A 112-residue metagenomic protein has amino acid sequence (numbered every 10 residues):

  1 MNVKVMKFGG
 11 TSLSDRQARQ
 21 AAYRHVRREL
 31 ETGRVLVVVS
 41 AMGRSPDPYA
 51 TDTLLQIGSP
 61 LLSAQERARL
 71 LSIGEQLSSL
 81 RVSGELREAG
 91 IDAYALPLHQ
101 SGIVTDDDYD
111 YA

Functional and structural regions predicted by a protein language model:
M1-A112: Nucleotide/pyrophosphate-binding catalytic subdomain
